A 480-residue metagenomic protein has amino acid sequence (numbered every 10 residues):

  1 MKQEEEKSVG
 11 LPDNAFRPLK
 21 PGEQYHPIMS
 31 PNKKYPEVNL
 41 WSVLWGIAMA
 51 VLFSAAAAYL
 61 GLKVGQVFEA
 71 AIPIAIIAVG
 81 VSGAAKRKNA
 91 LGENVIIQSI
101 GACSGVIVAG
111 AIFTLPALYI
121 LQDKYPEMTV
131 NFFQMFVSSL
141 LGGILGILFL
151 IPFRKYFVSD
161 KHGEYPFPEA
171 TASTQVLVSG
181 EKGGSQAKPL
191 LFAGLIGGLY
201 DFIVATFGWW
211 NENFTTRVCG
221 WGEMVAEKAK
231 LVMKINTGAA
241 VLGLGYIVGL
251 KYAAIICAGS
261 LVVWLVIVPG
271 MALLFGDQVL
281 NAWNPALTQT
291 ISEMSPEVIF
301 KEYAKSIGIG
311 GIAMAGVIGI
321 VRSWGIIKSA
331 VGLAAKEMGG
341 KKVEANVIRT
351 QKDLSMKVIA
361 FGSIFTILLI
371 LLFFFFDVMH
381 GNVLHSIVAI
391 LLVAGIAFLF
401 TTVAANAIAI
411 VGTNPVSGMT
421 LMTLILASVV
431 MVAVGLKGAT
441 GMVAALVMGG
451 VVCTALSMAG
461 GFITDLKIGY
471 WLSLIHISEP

Functional and structural regions predicted by a protein language model:
K2-T129, L150, R154-T174, V178-V225 (+3 more regions): N-terminal alpha-helical transmembrane segments of multi-pass membrane transport and channel/translocase proteins
G46-A57, A75-S82, F113, S139-I151 (+8 more regions): Hydrophobic core segments of alpha-helical transmembrane domains in multi-pass membrane transport and ion-translocation
L62-A70, I151-P152, F207-N211, Y246-A258 (+4 more regions): Flexible hinge motifs at transmembrane-helix junctions and intramembrane kinks/re-entrant loops in multi-pass membrane
V64-I74, E164-E169, L250-A258, A409-T423 (+1 more regions): Short, non-helical or kinked segments that cap or interrupt transmembrane helices
S82-H162, G245-G276, L280, P296-A315 (+3 more regions): Membrane-interface helix-loop-helix modules in multi-pass membrane proteins
L118-Q134, H162, G180, V204-G245 (+4 more regions): Inter-helical loop and helix-membrane interface segments of multi-pass membrane transporters/permeases
L368-T464, Y470-W471: Membrane-embedded translocation segments of transport machinery
I475-P480: Residue-level detector of conserved catalytic or cofactor/ligand-binding positions in enzyme active sites
